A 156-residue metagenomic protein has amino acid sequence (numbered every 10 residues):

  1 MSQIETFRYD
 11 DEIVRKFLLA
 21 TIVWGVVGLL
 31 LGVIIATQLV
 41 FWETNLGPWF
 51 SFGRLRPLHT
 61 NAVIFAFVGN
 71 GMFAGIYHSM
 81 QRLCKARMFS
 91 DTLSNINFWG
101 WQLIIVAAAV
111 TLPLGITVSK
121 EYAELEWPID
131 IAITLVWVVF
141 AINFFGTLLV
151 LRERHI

Functional and structural regions predicted by a protein language model:
S2-K16: Cytosolic juxtamembrane amphipathic/interface segments immediately preceding and feeding into a transmembrane helix
I4-R8, F50, S119: A generic structural signal for ordered alpha-helices
T6, Q38-L39, A123: Short secondary-structure boundary micro-motifs
R15-I116, W127-L149: Hydrophobic cores of alpha-helical transmembrane segments in multi-pass integral membrane proteins
K120-E126: Membrane-helix interface and helix-disruption motif detector
L148-I156: Long, contiguous internal "core" modules enriched in hydrophobic/ aromatic residues
